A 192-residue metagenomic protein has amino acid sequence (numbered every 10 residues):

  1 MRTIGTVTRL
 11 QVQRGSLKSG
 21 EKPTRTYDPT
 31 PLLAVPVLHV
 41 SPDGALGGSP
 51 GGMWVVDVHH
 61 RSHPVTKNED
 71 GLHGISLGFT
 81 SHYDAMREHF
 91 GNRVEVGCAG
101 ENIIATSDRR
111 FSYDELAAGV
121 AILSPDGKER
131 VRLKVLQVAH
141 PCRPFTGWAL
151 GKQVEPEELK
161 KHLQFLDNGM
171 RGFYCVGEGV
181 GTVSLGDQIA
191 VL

Functional and structural regions predicted by a protein language model:
M1-G127, Q137: Electropositive, beta-rich accessory/interaction domains or terminal extensions that provide binding surfaces
G97, D114, T182-S184, I189: Short, well-ordered loop/turn sites that connect or cap secondary structure elements
I103, R130, G186: A residue-level signal for conserved active-site and pocket-lining positions in enzyme catalytic cores
D108-V180: Glycine-rich active-site loops that engage anionic ligands at enzyme catalytic sites
I122, V135, L185, V191-L192: A generic structural signal for residues embedded in beta-strands
